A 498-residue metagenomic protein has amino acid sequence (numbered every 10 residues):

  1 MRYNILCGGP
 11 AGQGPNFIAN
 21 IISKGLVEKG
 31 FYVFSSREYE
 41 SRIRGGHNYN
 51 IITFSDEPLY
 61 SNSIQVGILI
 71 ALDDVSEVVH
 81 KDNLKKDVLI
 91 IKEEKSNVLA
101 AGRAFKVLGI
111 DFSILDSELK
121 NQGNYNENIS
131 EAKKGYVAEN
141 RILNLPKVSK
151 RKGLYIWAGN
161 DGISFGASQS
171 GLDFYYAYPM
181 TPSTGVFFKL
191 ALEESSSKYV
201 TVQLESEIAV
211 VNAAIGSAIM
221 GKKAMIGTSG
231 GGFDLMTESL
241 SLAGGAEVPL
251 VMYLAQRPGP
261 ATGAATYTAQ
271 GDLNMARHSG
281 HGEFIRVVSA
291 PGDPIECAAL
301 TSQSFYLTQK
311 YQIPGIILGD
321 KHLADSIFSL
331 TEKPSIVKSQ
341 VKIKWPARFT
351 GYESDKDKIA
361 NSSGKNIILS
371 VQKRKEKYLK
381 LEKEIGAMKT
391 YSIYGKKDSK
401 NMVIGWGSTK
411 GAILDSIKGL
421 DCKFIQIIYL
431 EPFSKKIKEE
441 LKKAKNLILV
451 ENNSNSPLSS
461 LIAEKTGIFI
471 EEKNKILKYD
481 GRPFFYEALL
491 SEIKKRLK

Functional and structural regions predicted by a protein language model:
M1-P10, N20, N121-G123, I129-S279 (+3 more regions): Thiamine diphosphate
Y3-Q65, S170-S206, I404-G405, K410-G411 (+1 more regions): Anionic-ligand anchoring segments at beta-strand to alpha-helix junctions in alpha/beta enzyme folds, i.e., glycine
G46-V79, Q203-I208, S229, L235-M236 (+2 more regions): Glycine-rich, anion-gripping cofactor-binding loops and their flanking helix/strand elements in enzyme active sites
L69-A71, Y267-I316, D320, F485: Conserved thiamine diphosphate
K92-Q122, H281-E283, N453, P457 (+1 more regions): Short alpha-helices
F112-L145, Q340-G364: Cofactor-/ligand-binding subdomain signature composed of acidic, glycine-rich, tryptophan-containing flexible loops
I156-G159, S170, L300, F305-K498: Flexible, low-complexity linker and terminal segments
